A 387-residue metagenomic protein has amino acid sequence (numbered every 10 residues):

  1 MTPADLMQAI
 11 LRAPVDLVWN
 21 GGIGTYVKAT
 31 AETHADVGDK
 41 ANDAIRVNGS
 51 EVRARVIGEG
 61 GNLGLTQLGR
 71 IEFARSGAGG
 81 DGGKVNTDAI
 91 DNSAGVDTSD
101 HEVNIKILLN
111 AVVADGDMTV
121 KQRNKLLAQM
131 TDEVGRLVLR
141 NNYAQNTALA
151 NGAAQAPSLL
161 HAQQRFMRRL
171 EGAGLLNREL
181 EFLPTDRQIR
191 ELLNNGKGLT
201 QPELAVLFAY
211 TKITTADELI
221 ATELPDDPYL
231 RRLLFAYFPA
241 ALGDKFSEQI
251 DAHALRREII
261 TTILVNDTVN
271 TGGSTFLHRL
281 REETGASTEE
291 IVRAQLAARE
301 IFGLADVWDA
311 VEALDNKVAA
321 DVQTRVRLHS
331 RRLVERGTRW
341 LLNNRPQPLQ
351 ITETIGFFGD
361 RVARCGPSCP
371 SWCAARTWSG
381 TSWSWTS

Functional and structural regions predicted by a protein language model:
M1-S387: Ligand/cofactor-recognition surfaces for anionic moieties
